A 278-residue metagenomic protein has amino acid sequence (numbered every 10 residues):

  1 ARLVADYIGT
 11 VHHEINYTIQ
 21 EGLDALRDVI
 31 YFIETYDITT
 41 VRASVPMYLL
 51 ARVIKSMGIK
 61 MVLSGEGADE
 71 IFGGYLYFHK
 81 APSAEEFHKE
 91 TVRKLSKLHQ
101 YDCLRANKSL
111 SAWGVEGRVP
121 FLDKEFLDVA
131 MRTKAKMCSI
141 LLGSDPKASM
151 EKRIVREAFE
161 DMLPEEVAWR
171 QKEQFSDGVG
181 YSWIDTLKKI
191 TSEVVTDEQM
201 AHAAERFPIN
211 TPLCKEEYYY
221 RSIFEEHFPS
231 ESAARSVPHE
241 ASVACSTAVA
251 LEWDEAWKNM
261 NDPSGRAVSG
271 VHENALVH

Functional and structural regions predicted by a protein language model:
A1-L163, D177-S192, M200-L213, E217-V277: ATP-dependent adenylate-handling active sites, centered on carboxylate activation for C-N bond formation
P164-Q174: Conserved S-adenosyl-L-methionine
V195: Conserved nucleotide-ligand handling architecture
